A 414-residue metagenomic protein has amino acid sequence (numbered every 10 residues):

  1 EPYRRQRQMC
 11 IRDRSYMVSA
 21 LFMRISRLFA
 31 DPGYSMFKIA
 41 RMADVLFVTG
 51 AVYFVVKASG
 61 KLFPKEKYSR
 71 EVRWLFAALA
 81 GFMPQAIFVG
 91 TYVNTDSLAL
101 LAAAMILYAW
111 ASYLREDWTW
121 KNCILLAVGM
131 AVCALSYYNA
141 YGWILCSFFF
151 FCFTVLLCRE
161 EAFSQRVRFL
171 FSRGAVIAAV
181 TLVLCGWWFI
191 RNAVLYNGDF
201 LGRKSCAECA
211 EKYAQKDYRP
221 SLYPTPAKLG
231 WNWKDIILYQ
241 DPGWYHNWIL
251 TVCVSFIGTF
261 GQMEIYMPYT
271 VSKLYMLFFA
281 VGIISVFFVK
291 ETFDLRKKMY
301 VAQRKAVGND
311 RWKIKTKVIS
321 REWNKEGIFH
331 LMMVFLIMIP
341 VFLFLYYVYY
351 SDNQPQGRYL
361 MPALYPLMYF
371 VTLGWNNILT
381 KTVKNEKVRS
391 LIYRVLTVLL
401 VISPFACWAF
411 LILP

Functional and structural regions predicted by a protein language model:
E1-R7, I11: Single conserved hydrophobic/aromatic residue that forms the stacking wall/gate of nucleotide- or nucleobase-binding
D31-T49, L238-I337: Membrane-interface anchor segments at the N-terminal boundary of transmembrane helices in multi-pass membrane enzymes
D31-Y34, V55-F82, K387: Transmembrane-helix signature of polytopic, membrane-embedded enzymes that assemble or transfer cell-envelope glycans
K38-E66, M105: Transmembrane-helix motifs of polytopic, lipid-linked glycan transferases
F63-K67, I106-L125, C133, V155-E161: Membrane-interface transmembrane helices that cradle and orient dolichyl/undecaprenyl
Q85-A99: Short acidic/glycine- and proline-prone juxtamembrane loop motifs at membrane-interface regions of multi-pass membrane
S112-R115, W143-L182, L195, S205-C206: Perimembrane helix-loop-helix junctions
F153, S172-V286, L411: Membrane-lumen/periplasm interface segments of specific transmembrane helices in polyprenyl phosphate-linked
